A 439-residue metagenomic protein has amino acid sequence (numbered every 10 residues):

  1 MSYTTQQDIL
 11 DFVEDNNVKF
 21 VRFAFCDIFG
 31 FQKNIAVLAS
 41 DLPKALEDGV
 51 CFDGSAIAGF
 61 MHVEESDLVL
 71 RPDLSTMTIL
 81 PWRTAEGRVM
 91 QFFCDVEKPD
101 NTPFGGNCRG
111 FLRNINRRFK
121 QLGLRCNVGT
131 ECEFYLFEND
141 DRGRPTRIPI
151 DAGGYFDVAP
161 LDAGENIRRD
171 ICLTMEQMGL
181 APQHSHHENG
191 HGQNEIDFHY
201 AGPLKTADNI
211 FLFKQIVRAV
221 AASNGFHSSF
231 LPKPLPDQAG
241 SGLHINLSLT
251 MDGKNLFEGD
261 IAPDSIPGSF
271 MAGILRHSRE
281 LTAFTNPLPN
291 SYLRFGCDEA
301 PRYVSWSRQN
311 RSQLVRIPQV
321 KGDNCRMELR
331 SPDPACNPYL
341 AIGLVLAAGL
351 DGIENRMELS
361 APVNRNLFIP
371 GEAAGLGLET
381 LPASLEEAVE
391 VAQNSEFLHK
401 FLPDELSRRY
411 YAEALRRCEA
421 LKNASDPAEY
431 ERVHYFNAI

Functional and structural regions predicted by a protein language model:
M1-I439: Glycine-rich, acidic/polar active-site loops that bind/position phosphate-bearing ligands
